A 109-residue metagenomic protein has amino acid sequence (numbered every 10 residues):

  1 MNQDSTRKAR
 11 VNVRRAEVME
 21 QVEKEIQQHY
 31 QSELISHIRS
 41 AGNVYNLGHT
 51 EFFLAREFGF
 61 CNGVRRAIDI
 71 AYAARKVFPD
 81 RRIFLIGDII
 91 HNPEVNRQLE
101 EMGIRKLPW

Functional and structural regions predicted by a protein language model:
N2-W109: The feature marks the mature, well-folded catalytic cores of soluble enzymes
